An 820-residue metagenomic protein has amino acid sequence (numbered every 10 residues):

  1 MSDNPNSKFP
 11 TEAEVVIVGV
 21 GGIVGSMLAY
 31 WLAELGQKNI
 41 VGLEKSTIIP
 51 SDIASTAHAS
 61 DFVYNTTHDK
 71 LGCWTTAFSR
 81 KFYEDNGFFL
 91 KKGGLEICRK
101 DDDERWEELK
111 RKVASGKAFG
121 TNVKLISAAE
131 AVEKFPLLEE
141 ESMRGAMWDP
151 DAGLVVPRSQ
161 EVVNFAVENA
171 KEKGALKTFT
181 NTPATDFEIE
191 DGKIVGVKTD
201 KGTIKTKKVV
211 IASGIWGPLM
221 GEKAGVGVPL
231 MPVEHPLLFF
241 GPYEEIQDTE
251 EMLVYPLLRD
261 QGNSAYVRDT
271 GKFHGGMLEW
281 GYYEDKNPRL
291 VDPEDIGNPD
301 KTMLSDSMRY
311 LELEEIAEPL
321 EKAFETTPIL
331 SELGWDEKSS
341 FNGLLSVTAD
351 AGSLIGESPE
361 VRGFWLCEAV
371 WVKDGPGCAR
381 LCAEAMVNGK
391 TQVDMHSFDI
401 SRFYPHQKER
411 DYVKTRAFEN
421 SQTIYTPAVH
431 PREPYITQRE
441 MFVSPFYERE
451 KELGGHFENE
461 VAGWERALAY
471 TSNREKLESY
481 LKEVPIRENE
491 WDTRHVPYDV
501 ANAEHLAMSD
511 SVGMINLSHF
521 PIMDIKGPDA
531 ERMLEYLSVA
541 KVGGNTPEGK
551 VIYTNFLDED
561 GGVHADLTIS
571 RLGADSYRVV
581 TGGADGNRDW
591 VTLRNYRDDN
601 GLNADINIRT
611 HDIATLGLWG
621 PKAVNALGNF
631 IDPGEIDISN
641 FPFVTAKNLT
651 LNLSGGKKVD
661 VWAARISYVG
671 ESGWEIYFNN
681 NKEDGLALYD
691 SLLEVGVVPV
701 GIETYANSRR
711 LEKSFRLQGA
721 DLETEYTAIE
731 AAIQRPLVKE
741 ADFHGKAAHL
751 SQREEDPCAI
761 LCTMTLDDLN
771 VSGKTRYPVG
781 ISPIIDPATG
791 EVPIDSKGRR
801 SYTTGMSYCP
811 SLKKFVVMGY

Functional and structural regions predicted by a protein language model:
A13-V41: N-terminal Rossmann-like FAD-binding beta1-loop-alpha1 element of flavoenzymes
M27, Y64, D85, F187-L311 (+5 more regions): Flavin-dependent oxidoreductases
A33-T56: Glycine-rich FAD pyrophosphate-binding loop
A59-L137, G262-V267, H274-G276, S307 (+2 more regions): Dinucleotide-binding Rossmann-like beta1-alpha1 core, especially the glycine-rich loop that anchors the ADP
F62, H68, L154, S264 (+5 more regions): Glycine-rich phosphate/pyrophosphate-binding beta-alpha loops
D85, L90, D101-K173, K177-T180 (+3 more regions): Flavin (FAD/FMN) cofactor-binding and adjacent substrate-gating region of FAD-dependent oxidoreductase domains
G262, D292-P293, T302-H430, P434-Q438: C-terminal catalytic lobe of FAD-dependent flavoproteins
P405-Y820: Glycine/proline-enriched, intrinsically flexible loops and inter-domain linkers
